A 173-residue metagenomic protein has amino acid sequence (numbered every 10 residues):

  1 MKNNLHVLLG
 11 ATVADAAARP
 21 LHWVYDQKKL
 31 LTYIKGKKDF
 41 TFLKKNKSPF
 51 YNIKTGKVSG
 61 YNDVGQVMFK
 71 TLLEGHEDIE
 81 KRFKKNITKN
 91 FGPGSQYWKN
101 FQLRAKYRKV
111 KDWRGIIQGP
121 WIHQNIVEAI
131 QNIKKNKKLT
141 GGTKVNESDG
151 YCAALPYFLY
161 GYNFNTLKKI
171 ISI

Functional and structural regions predicted by a protein language model:
M1-I173: Structured, active/binding-site neighborhoods that engage oxygen-rich ligands
